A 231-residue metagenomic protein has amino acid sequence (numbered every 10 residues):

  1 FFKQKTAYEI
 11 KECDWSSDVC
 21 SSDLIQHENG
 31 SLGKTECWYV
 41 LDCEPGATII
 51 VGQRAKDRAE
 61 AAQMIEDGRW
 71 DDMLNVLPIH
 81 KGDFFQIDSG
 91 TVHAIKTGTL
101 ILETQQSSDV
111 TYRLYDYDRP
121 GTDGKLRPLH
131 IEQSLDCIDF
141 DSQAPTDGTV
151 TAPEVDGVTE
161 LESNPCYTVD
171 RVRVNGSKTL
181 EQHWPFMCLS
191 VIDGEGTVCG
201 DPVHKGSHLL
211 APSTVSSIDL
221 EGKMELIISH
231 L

Functional and structural regions predicted by a protein language model:
F1-W15, V19: Single conserved hydrophobic/aromatic residue that forms the stacking wall/gate of nucleotide- or nucleobase-binding
Y8, H93, S216: Glycine-centered loop/turn positions within well-structured domains that cap or flank conserved ligand/cofactor-binding
S16-K81, K96-E195, C199, S207 (+1 more regions): Active-site region of the double-stranded beta-helix
F84, G90-T91, T214, L231: Short, surface-exposed secondary-structure boundary micro-motifs
D201, K205-L231: Conserved glycine-rich phosphate/nucleotide-binding loop and adjacent Mg2+-coordinating catalytic segment
